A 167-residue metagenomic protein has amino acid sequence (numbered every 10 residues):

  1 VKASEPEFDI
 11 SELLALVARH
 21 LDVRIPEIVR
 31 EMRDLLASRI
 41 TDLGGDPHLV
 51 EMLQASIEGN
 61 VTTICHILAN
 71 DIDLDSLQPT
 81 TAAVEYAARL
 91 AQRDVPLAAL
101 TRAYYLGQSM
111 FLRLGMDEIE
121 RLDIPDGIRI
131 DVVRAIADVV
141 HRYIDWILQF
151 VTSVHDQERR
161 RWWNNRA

Functional and structural regions predicted by a protein language model:
K2-A167: Hydrophobic, helix-rich cores of sensory/ligand-binding and other regulatory modules that couple small-molecule
